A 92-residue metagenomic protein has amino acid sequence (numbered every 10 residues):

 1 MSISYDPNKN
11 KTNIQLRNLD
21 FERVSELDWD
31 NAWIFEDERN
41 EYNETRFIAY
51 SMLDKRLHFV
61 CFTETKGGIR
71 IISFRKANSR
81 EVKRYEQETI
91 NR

Functional and structural regions predicted by a protein language model:
M1-R92: Ribonuclease/tRNase effector modules and their secretory precursors
